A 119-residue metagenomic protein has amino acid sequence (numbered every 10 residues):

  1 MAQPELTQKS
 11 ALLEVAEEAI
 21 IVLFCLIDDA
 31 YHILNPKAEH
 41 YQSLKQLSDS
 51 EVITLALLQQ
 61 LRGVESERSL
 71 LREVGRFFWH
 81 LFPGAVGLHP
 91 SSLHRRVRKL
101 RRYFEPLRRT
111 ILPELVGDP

Functional and structural regions predicted by a protein language model:
M1-P119: Short alpha-helical elements
